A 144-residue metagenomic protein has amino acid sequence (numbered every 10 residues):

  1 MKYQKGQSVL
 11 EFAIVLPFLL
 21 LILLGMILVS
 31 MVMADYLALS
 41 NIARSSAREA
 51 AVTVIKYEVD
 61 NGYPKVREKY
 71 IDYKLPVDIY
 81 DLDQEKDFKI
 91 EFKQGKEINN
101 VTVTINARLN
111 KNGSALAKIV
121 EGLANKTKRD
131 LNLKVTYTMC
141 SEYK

Functional and structural regions predicted by a protein language model:
K2-I71: Alpha-helical assembly-interface signal, strongest on the long, hydrophobic N-terminal helix that forms
V52-K144: Short, conserved structural patches
